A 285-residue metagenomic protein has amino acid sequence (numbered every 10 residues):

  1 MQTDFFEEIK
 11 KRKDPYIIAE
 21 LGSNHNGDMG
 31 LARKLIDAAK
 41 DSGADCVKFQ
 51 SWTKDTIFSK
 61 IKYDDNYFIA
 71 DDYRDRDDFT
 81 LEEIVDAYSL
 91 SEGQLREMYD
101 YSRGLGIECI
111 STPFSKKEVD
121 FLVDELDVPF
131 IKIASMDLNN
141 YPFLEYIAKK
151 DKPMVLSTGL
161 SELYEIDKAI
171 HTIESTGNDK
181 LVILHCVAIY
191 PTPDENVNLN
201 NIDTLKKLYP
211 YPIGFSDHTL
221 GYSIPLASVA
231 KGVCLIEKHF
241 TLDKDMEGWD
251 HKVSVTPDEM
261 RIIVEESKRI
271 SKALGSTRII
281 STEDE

Functional and structural regions predicted by a protein language model:
M1-E285: Catalytic cores and adjacent flexible loops of soluble metabolic enzymes that perform enolate/carbanion chemistry on
